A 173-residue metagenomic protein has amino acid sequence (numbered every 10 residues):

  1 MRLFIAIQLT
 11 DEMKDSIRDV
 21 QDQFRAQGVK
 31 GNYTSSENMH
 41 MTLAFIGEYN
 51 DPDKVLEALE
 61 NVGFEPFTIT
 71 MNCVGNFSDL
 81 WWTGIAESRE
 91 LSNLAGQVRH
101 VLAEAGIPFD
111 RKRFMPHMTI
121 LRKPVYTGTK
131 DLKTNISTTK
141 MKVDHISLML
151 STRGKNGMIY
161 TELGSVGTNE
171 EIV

Functional and structural regions predicted by a protein language model:
M1-V173: Histidine-dependent nucleotide/RNA phosphoesterase domain, centered on the 2H-phosphoesterase fold with its duplicated
